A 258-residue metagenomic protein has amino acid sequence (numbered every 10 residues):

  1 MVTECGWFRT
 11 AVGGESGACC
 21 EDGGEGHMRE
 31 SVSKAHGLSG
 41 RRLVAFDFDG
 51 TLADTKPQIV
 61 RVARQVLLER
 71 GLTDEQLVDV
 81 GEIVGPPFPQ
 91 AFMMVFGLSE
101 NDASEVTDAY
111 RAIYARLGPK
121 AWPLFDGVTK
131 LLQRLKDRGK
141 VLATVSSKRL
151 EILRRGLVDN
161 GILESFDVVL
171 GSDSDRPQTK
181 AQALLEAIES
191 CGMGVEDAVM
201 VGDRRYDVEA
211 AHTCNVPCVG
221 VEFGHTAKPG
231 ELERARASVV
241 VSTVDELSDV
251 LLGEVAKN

Functional and structural regions predicted by a protein language model:
C5-F46, N258: Non-catalytic pre-domain segments flanking phosphatase-related domains
R29, H36-K130, R138, E151: N-terminal helical cap/lid subdomain that shapes the substrate entry/recognition surface in HAD-like hydrolases
L43, K180-E209: Conserved Lys-Pro-Asp/Glu-containing loop-to-beta segment of HAD-superfamily phosphomonoesterases, centered on
A63, L131-L157, L170-S172: Substrate-recognition element of Asp-dependent hydrolases with the DxDx(T/V) motif
T73, S99, L163-D167, G194-V195 (+1 more regions): Conserved H-loop
T129-K136, V208-H212: Surface-exposed amphipathic alpha-helices with a cationic face
L163-Q178: A short, structured active-site edge motif that brings together acidic residues
V199-V239: Acidic, Mg2+-coordinating phosphoryl-transfer loop and its flanking beta/alpha structural elements, shared across
